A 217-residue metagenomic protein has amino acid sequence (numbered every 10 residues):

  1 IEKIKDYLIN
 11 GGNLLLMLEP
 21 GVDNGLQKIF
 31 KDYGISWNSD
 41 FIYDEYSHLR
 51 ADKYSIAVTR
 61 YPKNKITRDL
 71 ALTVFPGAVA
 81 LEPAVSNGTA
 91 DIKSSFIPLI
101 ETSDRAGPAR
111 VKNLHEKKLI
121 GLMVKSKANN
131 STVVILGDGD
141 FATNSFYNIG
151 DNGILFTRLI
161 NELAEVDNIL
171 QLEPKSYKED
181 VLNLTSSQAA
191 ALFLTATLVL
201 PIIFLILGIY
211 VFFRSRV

Functional and structural regions predicted by a protein language model:
I1-N168: Acidic, S/T/G-rich, low-cysteine, solvent-exposed domains in lumenal/extracellular/periplasmic regions of secretory
G25, L198-V199, I209: Long, positively charged, glycine-interspersed low-complexity recognition regions
K31, D52-Y54, E179-S187, S215: Short amphipathic alpha-helical patches
S39-D40, A51, P62, D180 (+2 more regions): Short, intrinsically disordered/low-complexity patches at protein termini and at juxtamembrane boundaries
F141, Q171-A196: Short, aromatic-rich amphipathic segments at membrane interfaces that lie adjacent to a transmembrane helix or signal
N168-L172, F204: Intrinsically disordered or highly flexible coil/loop and linker segments, enriched in small and charged/polar residues
A196-F204: Hydrophobic alpha-helical transmembrane signal-anchor segments
L205-V217: Juxtamembrane interface at the cytosolic side of transmembrane helices
